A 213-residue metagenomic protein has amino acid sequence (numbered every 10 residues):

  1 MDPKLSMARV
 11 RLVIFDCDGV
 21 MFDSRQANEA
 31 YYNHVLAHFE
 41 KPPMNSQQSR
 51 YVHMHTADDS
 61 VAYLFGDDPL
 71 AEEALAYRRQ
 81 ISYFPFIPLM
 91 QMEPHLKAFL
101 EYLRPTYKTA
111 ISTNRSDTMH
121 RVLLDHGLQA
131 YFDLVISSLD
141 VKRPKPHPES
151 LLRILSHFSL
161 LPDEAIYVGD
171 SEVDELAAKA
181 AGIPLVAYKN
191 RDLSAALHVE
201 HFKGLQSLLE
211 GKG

Functional and structural regions predicted by a protein language model:
M1-R11, S116, R121-G213: Asp-based, Mg2+/Mn2+-dependent phosphohydrolase catalytic module
D2-P105: N-terminal helical cap/lid subdomain that shapes the substrate entry/recognition surface in HAD-like hydrolases
F15, T109, A165: Short glycine- and Lys/Arg-enriched binding-loop motifs that mark or flank ligand-binding interfaces
P42, Q80-S82, T109, V122-D125 (+1 more regions): Homeobox/homeodomain signature
Y102-Y107, S159-P162: Short, surface-exposed connector motifs at secondary-structure boundaries
K108-T109, P184: Residue-level detector of anion-binding/catalytic polar loops
S112-T113: Conserved phosphate-coupling serine/threonine residues in phosphotransfer and NTP-handling enzymes
